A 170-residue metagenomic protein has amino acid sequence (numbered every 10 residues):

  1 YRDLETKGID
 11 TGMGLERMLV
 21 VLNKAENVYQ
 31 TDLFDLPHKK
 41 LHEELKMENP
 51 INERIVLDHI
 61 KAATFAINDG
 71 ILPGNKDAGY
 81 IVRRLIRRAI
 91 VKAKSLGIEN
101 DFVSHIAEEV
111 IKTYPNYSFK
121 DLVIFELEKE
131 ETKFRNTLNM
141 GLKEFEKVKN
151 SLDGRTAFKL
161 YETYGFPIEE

Functional and structural regions predicted by a protein language model:
Y1-E170: A glycine- and charged-residue-rich anion-binding loop/surface
